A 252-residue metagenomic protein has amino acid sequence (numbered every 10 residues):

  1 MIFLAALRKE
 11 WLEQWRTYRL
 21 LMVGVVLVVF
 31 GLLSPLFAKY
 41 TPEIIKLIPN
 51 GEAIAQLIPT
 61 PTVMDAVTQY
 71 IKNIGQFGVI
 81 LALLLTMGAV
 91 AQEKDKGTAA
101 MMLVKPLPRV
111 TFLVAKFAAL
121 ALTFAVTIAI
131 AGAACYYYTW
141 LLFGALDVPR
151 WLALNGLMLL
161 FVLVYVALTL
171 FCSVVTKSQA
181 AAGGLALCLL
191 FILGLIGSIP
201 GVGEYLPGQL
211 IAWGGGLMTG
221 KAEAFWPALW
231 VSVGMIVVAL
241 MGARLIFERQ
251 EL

Functional and structural regions predicted by a protein language model:
M1-V28: Aromatic- and glycine-rich beta-strand/loop motifs that create alpha-glucan
A6, L20-V23, M101, F112 (+1 more regions): Alpha-helical transmembrane segments and their helix-entry boundary regions
E13, Q92, K105, Y136 (+4 more regions): Transmembrane helix-loop junction
V23-V28, A182-L193: Central hydrophobic cores of alpha-helical transmembrane segments in multi-pass integral membrane proteins
V25-L84, G88, L113-A181, G216-G234: Secretory targeting signals
A89-A121: Helix-loop-helix units of permease transmembrane domains in multi-pass membrane transporters, especially ABC
G201-G220: Short hydrophobic, aromatic-rich alpha-helical segments embedded in or entering the lipid bilayer of multi-pass
G234-L252: Junction motif at the cytosolic side of a transmembrane helix
